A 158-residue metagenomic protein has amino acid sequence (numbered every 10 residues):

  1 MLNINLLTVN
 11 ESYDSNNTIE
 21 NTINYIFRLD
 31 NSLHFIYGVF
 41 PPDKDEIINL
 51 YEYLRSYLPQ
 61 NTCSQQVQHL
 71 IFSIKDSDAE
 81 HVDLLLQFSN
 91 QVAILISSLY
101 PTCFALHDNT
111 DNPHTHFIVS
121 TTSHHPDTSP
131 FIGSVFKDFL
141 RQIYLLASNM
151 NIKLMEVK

Functional and structural regions predicted by a protein language model:
M1-K158: N-terminal nicking endonuclease/strand-transfer module with a His-rich metal-binding environment and a catalytic Tyr
